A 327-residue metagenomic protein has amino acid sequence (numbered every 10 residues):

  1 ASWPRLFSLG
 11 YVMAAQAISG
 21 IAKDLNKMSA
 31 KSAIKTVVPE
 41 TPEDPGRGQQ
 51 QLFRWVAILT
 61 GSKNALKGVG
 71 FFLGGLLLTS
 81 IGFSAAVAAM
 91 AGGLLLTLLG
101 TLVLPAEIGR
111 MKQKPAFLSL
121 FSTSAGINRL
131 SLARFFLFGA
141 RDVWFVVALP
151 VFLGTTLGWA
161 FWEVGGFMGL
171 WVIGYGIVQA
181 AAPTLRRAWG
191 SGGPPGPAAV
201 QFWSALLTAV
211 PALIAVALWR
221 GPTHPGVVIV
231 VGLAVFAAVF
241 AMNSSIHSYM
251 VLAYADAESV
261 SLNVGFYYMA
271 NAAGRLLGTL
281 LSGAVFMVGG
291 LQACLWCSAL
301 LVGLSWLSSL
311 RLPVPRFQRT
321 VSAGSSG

Functional and structural regions predicted by a protein language model:
S2-N26, G226-M242: Hydrophobic core of transmembrane alpha-helices in multi-pass small-molecule transporters, especially MFS/SLC-type
L25-P42, M242-A255: Intracellular juxtamembrane helix-capping segments at the cytosolic ends of symmetry-related transmembrane helices
P39, V147-G165: Short amphipathic helix-loop junctions that connect adjacent transmembrane helices in Major Facilitator Superfamily/SLC
T41-L59, F161-W162, A255-Y267: Loop-to-transmembrane helix entry/capping segments in MFS-fold secondary transporters and related SLC/MFSD carriers
L78, I177-A198, F286: Helix-to-loop junctions at the C-terminal end of transmembrane segments in multipass secondary transporters
A85-V103, A293-R311: Symmetry-related core transmembrane helices of the 12-TM Major Facilitator Superfamily/SLC fold
L102-A140, T155-T156, R187, G327: Juxtamembrane intracellular "pre-TM" segments in multi-pass secondary transporters
G196-H247: C-terminal transmembrane helical hairpin of 12-TM major facilitator-type secondary transporters
